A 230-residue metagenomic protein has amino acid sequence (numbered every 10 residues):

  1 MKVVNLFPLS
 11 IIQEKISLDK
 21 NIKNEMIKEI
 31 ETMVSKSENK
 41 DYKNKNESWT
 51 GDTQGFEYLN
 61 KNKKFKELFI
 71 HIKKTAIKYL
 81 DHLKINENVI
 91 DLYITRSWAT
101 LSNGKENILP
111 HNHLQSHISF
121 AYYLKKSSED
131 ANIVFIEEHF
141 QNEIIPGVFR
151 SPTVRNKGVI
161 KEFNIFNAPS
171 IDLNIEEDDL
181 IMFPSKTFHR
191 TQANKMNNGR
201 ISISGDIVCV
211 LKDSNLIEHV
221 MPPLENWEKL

Functional and structural regions predicted by a protein language model:
M1-N86, N107, P223: Non-heme Fe(II)/2-oxoglutarate
L9, I94, N198-S202: Short edge beta-strand segments in beta-sheet-rich domains
D19, K61, F65, H113 (+2 more regions): Aromatic-acidic/polar surface patches that form glycan- and anion
N24-S35, E67-N142: Non-heme Fe(II) oxygenase catalytic core, chiefly the N-lobe of the double-stranded beta-helix
E38-K40, I144-V148, P223-L230: Short, cationic low-complexity segments
T100-L180, D213-H219: Catalytic core of non-heme Fe(II) oxygenases with the double-stranded beta-helix
I160-L230: Catalytic core of Fe(II)/2-oxoglutarate
